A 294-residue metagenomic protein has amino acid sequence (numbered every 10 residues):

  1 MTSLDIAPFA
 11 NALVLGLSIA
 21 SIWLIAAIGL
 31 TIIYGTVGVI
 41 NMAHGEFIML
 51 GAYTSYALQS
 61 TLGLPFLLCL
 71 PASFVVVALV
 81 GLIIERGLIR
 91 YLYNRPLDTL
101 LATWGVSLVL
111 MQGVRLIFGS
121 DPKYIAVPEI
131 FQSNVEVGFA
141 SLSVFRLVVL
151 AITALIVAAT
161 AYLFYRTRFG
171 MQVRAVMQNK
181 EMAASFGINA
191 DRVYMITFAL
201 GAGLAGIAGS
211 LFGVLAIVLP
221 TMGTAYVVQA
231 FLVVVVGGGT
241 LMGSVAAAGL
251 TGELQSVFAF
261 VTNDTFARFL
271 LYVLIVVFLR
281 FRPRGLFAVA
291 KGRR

Functional and structural regions predicted by a protein language model:
M1-I25, T54, P65-C69, R95-L100 (+6 more regions): Membrane-interfacial amphipathic/re-entrant helices at transmembrane-helix boundaries
T2, Y91-R166, V193-I196, T262 (+3 more regions): Transmembrane helix-bundle core of multi-pass membrane transporters and related energy-transducing complexes
P8, D98, Q178-R192, V261-R294: Cytosolic-side transmembrane-helix boundaries in multi-pass membrane proteins
P8-Q59, I83-D98, V236-G239: Single transmembrane alpha-helix segments in multi-pass membrane proteins
A52-Y56, F74-V80, V106-V114, I152-A161 (+3 more regions): Hydrophobic core segments of alpha-helical transmembrane domains in multi-pass membrane transport and ion-translocation
G63-S107, G113, A247-T251, R282-P283: Alpha-helical transmembrane segments within multi-pass membrane transporters and channels
G63-V75, M195-A205, G209-I275: Transmembrane alpha-helical segments in multi-pass inner-membrane proteins
S141-V218, M242-A246: Helix-loop-helix "hairpin" substructures at the membrane interface of multi-pass membrane proteins
